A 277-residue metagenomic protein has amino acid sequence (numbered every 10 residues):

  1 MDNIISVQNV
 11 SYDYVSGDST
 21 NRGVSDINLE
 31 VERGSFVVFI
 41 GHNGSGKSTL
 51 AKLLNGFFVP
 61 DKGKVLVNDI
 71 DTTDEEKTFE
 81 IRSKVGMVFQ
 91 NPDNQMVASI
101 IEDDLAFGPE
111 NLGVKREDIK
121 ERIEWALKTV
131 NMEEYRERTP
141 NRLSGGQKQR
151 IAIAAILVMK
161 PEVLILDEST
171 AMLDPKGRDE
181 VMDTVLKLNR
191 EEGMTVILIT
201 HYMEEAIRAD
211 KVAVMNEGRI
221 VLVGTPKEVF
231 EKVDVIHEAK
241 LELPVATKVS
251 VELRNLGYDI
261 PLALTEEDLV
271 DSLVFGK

Functional and structural regions predicted by a protein language model:
I40-H42: The feature captures the beta-strand-to-loop junction immediately N-terminal to the Walker
N55: Helix-to-loop junction immediately C-terminal to a conserved catalytic motif
G63-T73, I81: Conserved ABC transporter NBD signature motif
E117-Y135: Conserved ABC ATPase "signature" region
T139-L143, Q147: Conserved ABC ATPase signature
L164-D167: Catalytic Walker B motif of ABC-type/P-loop ATPase nucleotide-binding domains
